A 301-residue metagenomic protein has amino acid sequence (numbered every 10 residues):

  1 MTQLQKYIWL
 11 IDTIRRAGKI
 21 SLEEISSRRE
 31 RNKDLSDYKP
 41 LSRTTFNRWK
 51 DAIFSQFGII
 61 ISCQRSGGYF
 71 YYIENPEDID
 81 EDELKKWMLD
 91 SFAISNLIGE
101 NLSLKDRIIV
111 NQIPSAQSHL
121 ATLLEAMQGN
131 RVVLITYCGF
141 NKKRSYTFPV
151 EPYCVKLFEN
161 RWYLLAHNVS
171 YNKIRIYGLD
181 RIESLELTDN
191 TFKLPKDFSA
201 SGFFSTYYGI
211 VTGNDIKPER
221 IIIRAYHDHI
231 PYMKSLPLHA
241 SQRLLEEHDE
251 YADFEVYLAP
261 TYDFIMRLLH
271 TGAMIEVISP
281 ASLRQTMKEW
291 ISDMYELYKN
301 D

Functional and structural regions predicted by a protein language model:
M1-E83, D293-D301: Short, basic/aromatic recognition patches that contact phosphate-bearing ligands
K6-T13, L89-A93, I265-H270: Short, hydrophobic/amphipathic alpha-helical patches that form generic packing surfaces within helical domains
I8, L22, F57, S62-G139: Bulky hydrophobic/aromatic content
K19, P149, I176, E255 (+1 more regions): Short aromatic/basic micro-patch
R65-S66, P152, E159, L179 (+2 more regions): Residue-level signal for tight coil/turn positions that link beta-strands
F70, L134, Y163-L165, D253 (+1 more regions): General beta-strand recognition
R107-I222: Core beta-strand-centered patch of the WYL/Sm-like small regulatory domain
S205-D301: Polybasic (Lys/Arg-rich)
